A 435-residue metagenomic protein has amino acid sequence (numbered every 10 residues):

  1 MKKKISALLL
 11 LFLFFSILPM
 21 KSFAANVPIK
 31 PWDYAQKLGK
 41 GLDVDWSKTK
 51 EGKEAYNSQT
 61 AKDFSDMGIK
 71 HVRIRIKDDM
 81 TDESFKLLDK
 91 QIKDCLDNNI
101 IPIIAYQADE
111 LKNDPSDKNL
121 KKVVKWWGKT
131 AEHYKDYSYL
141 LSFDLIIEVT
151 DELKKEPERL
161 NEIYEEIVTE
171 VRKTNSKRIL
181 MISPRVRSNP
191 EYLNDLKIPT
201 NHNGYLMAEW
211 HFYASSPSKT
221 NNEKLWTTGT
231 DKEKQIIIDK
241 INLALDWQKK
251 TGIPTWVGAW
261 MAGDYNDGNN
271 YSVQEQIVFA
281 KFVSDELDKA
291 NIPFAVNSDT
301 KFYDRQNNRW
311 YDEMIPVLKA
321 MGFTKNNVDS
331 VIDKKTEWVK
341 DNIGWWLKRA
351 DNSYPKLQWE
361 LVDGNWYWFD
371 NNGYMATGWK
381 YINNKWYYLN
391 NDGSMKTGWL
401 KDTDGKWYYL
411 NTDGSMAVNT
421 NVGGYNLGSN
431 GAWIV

Functional and structural regions predicted by a protein language model:
K2-A24: Sec-dependent N-terminal signal peptides of Gram-positive bacterial secreted proteins and lipoproteins
F14, A24, I332-V435: Extracellular adhesion/carbohydrate-binding repeat motifs centered on closely spaced tryptophans
S22-H71: N-terminal carbohydrate-binding accessory modules
K40-S58, I76, M80, P115-K118 (+2 more regions): Acidic/histidine-rich helix-loop elements that form or flank divalent-metal/phosphate-binding sites at the catalytic
N57-L111, L120-K125, K129, H133 (+2 more regions): Aromatic-lined substrate-binding rim segments of carbohydrate-active enzymes
D78-L87, A108-K122, D151-L153, N221-T227 (+2 more regions): Surface-exposed, active-site-proximal loop segments in enzymatic domains
V124, G128-L225, D231, D239-G263 (+3 more regions): Active-site region of glycoside hydrolase catalytic domains
G268-K335: Aromatic-rich peripheral "rim/lid" segments of glycoside hydrolase catalytic domains that contact and position glycan
